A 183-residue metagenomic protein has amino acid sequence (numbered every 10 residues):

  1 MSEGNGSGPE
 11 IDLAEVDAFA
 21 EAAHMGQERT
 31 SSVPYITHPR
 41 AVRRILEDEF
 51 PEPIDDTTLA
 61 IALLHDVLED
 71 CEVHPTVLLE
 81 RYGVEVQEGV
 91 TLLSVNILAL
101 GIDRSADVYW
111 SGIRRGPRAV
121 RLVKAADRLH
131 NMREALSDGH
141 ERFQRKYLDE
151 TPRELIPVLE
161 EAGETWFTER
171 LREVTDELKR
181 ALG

Functional and structural regions predicted by a protein language model:
M1-G183: Active-site helical microenvironments for divalent-metal-assisted chemistry
